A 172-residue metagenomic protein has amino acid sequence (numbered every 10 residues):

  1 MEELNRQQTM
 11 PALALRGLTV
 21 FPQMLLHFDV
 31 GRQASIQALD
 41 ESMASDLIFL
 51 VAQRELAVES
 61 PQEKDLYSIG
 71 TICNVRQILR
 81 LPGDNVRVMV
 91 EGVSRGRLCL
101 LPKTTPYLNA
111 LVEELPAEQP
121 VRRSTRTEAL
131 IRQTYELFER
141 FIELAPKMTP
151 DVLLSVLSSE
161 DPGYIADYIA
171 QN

Functional and structural regions predicted by a protein language model:
M1-N172: N-terminal low-complexity, acidic/polar interaction/targeting segments
